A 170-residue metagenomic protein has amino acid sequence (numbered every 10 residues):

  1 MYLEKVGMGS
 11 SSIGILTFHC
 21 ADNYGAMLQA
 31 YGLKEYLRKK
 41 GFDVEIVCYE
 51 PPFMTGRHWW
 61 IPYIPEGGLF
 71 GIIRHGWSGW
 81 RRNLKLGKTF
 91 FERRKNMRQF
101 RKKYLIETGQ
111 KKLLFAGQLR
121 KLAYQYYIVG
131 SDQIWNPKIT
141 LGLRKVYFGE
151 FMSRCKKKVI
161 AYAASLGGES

Functional and structural regions predicted by a protein language model:
S12-T17, A21-Y24, Q29, E35-D43 (+1 more regions): Aromatic- and Gly/Pro-rich donor/ligand-binding loops that form nucleotide- or phosphate-bearing donor binding pockets
